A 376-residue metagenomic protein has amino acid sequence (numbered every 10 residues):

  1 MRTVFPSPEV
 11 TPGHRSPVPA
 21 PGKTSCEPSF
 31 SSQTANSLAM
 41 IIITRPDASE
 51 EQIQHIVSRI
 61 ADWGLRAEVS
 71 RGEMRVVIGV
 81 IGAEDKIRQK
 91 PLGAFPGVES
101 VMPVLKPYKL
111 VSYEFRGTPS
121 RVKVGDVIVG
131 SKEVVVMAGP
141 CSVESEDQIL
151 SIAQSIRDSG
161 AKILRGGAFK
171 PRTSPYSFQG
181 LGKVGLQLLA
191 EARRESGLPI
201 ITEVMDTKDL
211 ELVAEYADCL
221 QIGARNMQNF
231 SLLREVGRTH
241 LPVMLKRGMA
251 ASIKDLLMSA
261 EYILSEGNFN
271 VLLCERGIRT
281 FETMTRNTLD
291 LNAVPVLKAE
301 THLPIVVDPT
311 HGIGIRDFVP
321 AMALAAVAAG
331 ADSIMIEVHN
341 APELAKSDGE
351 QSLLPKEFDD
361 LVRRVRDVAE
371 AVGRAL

Functional and structural regions predicted by a protein language model:
G13, P21-S25, F30-V136: Non-catalytic terminal accessory/regulatory regions of metabolic enzymes
V124, L264-A326: Active-site/ligand-binding-proximal alpha/beta "capping" segment
V134-S151, P175-Q179, P199-E203, A224 (+2 more regions): Active-site mouth loops of central-metabolism enzymes
V135-P140, L164-G166, I200-T202, L220-I222 (+4 more regions): Hydrophobic faces of well-ordered beta-strands that scaffold small-molecule active sites in alpha/beta enzyme cores
G160, L212-Q221, G237-V243, L264-N270 (+2 more regions): Glycine-enriched alpha-helix->loop->beta-strand junction motifs that scaffold or abut catalytic
R165-K183, N340-S352: Glycine-rich, proline-tolerant flexible connector loops at the mouths of alpha/beta enzymes
A168-R172, N226-N292: Conserved anion-binding
F178-T202, V236-P242, L291-I305, Q351-G373: Alpha-helix-loop-beta-strand connector modules within alpha/beta enzyme cores
